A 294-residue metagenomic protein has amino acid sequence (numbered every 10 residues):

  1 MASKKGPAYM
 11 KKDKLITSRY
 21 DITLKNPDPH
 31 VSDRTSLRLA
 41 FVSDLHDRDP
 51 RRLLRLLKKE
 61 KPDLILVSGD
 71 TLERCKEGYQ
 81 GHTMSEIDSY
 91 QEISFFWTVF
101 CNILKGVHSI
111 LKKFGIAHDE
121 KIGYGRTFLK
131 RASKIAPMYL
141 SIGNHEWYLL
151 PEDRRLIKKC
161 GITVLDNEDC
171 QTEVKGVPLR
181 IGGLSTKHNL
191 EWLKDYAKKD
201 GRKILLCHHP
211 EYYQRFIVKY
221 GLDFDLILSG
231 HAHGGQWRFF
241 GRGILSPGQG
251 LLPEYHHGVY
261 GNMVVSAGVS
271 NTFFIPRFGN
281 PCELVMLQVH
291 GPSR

Functional and structural regions predicted by a protein language model:
M1-R38, S43-H46, R51-R52: Acidic, histidine-bearing metal-coordination/catalytic regions of metal-dependent phosphoesterases
L15, T23-A40, I162-T163, C170-G182 (+3 more regions): Beta-strand-turn-beta hairpins that frame and shape the catalytic cleft of phosphate-ester-processing enzymes
A40-S43, L64-D70, K113, P137-N144 (+4 more regions): Active-site neighborhood of phospho(di)ester-bond hydrolases with catalytic His/Asp-centered motifs
D47, L72-E73, E211, G234: Short active-site segment of divalent metal-dependent hydrolases/proteases that encodes the spacing between
R51-E173: Core catalytic region of metal-dependent phosphoesterases/phosphodiesterases, especially metallo-beta-lactamase-like
K59-E60, L129-I135, Y196-K199, V218-D223: Short, conserved loop/helix-junction motifs that constitute active-site signature segments in enzyme catalytic cores
Y139, E211-R294: Conserved beta-sheet core of the metallophosphoesterase superfamily
P151, R155-I162, E168, V174-Y220 (+1 more regions): Binuclear metal-dependent hydrolase catalytic cores centered on His/Asp/Glu-rich metal-binding motifs
